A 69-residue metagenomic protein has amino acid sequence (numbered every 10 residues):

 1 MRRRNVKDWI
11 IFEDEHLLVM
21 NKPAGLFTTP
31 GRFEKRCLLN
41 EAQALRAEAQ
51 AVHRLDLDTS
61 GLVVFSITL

Functional and structural regions predicted by a protein language model:
M1-L69: RNA pseudouridine synthases
